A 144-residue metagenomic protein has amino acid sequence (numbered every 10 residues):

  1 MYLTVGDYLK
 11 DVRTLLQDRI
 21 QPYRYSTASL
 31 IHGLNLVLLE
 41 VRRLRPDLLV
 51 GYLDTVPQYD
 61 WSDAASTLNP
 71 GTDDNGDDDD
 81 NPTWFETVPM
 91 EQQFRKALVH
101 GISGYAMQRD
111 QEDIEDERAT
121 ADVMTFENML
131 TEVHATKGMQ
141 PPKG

Functional and structural regions predicted by a protein language model:
M1-T87, A121-G144: Conserved short "hinge" loops at termini or chain/domain junctions
Q92-G101, Y105: Elongated alpha-helical scaffolds
H100, E115, A119-D122: Amphipathic coiled-coil alpha-helices
A106-E115: Short helix-capping/linker segments at secondary-structure and domain boundaries
